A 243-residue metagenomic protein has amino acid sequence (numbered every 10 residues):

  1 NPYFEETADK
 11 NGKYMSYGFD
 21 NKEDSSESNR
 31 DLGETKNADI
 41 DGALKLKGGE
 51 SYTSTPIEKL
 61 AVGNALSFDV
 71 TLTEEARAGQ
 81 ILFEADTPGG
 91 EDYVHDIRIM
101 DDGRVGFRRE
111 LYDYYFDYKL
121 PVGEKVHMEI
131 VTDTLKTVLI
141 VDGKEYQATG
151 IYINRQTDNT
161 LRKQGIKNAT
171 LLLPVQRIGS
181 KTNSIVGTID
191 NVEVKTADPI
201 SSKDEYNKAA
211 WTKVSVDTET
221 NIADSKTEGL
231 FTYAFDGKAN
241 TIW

Functional and structural regions predicted by a protein language model:
S25, L32, A38, S201-W243: Disordered, acidic Ser/Thr/Pro-rich linker "stalks" and the adjacent N-terminal cap of the next globular domain
E34-E50, R104, K238: Short carbohydrate-recognition loop motifs
L44-L60, E91-V94, E110-D117: Secreted extracellular polysaccharide-interacting domains
T53-E75, V192: A carbohydrate-recognition surface predominantly in extracellular/luminal proteins
G79-V105: Glycan-recognition/cleft segments
G106-H127: Short, aromatic/His-centered strand-loop micro-motif at the edge of beta-sheets
E124-V138: Localized edge beta-strand/strand-to-loop motifs within extracellular or lumenal beta-rich domains
T149-T188: Flexible glycan-contacting loops in extracellular carbohydrate-active proteins
